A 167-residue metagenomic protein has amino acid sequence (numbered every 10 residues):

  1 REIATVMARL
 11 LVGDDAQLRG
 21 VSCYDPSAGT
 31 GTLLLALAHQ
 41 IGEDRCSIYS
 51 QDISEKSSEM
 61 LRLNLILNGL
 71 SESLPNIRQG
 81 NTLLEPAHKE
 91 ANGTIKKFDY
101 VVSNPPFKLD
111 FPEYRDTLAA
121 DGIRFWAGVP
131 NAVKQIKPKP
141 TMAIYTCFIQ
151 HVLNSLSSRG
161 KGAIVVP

Functional and structural regions predicted by a protein language model:
R1-A4, S57, T141-F148: Phosphate/oxyanion-binding active-site loops and adjacent basic polyanion-contact surfaces
E2-S103, K108-P112, D116-A119, V166-P167: Conserved S-adenosyl-L-methionine
D15, P130, G162-I164: Compositionally biased, intrinsically disordered low-complexity regions
L37-I41, I123-G128, S158-K161: Short amphipathic alpha-helical segments, especially helix-boundary/capping motifs
F107-C147: Mobile active-site "lid"/loop adjacent to the S-adenosyl-L-methionine
K134-P167: Conserved Class I SAM-dependent methyltransferase catalytic core
